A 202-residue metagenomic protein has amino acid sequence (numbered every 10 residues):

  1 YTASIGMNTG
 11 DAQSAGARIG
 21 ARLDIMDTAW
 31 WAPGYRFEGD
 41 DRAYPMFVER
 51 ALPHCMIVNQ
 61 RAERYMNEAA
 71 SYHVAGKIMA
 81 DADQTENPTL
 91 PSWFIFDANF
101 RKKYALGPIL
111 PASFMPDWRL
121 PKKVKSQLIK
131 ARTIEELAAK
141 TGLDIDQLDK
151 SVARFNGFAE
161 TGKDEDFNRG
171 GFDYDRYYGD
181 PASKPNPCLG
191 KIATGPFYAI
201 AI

Functional and structural regions predicted by a protein language model:
Y1-R36: Glycine-rich loop(s) and the adjacent beta-strand/alpha-helix scaffold that form part
A3-I5, Y44-E49, A70, C188-L189 (+2 more regions): Short Gly/Pro-enriched turn/cap motifs at secondary-structure boundaries
I19-T28, R64-M66, D146-D149: Acidic/polar loop patches that form or flank catalytic/metal-binding clefts of enzymes that bind anionic ligands
A21, D41-I78: Phosphate/diphosphate-binding loops
F37-E49, T161-K163, Y178: Short glycine/threonine-rich loop-to-helix capping motif typified by GTGT followed within a few residues by an Asp-Pro
R64-A105: Gly/Pro-rich active-site capping loops and adjacent beta-alpha segments that organize cofactor/substrate pockets
D97, Y104-E165: N-terminal leader/propeptide and maturation segments of large enzyme subunits in energy/redox metabolism and hydrolases
Q147-I202: A glycine-rich dinucleotide-binding beta-alpha-beta segment and adjacent secondary-structure elements that constitute
